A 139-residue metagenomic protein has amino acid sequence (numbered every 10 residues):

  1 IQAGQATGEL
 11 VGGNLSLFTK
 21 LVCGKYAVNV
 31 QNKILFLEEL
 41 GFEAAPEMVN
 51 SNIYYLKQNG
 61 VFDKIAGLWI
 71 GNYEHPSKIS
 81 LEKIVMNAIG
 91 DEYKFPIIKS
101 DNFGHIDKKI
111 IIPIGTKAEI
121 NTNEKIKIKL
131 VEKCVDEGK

Functional and structural regions predicted by a protein language model:
I1-I53: ATP/pyrophosphate-binding catalytic subdomain of soluble kinases
M48-K139: C-terminal active-site/capping subdomain that shapes the small-molecule cofactor and substrate pocket of enzyme
